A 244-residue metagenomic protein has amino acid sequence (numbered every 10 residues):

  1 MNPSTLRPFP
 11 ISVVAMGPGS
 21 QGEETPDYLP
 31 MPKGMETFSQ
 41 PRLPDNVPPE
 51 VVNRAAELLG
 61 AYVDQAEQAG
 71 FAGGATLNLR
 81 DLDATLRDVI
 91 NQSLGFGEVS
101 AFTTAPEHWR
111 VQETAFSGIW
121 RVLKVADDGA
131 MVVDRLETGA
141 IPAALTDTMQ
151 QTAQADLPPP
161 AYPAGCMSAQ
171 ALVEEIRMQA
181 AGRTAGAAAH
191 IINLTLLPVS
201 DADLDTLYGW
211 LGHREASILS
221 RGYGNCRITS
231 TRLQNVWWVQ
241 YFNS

Functional and structural regions predicted by a protein language model:
M1-L43: N-terminal alpha-helical "arm" segments
T25, M31-Q112: An N-terminal, globular interaction/scaffold subdomain
L59, M178, A189, N193-P198 (+1 more regions): Short, surface-exposed polybasic-aromatic patches that bind anionic ligands, especially phosphate groups
V63, T195, S217: Function-determining sites in protein domains
Q68-L79, T184-L196: Short glycine-rich, basic-tinged beta-strand/loop micro-motifs
N78-L82, S100-I119, A216-S244: Short, structured protein-protein interaction patches enriched in aromatics and acidic/basic residues, typified by
A84-G95, P198-R214, N235: Extracellular/lumenal glycan-associated surfaces
V125-H190: Surface-exposed beta-loop interaction hotspot
